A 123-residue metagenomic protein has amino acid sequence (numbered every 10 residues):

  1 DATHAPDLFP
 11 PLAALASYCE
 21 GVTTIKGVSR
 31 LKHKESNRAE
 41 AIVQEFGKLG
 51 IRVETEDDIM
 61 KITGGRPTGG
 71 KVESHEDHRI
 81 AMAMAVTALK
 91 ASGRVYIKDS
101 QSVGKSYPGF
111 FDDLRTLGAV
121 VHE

Functional and structural regions predicted by a protein language model:
D1-E123: Short, structured segments at the rim of ligand-binding sites
